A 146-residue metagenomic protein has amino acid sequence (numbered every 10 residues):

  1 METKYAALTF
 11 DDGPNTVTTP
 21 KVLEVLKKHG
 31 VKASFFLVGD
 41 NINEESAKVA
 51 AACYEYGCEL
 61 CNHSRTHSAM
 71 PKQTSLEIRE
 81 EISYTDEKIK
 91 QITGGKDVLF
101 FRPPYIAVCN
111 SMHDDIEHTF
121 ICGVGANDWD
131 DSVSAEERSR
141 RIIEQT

Functional and structural regions predicted by a protein language model:
M1-P71, E77, Y84, K88 (+1 more regions): Active-site beta->alpha N-cap acidic-glycine motif
E44, K48, H67-T146: Catalytic domains of cell-wall/extracellular-matrix polysaccharide-remodeling enzymes, centered on de-N-acetylation
